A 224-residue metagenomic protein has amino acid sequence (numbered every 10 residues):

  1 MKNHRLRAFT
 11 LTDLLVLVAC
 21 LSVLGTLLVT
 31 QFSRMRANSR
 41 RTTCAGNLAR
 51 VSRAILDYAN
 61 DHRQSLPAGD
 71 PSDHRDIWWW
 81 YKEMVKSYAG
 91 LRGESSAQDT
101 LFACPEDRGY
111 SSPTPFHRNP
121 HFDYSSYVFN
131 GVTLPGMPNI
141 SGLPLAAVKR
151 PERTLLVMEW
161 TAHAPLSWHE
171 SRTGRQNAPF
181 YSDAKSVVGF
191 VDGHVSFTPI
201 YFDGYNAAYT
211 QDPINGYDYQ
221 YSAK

Functional and structural regions predicted by a protein language model:
M1-H4: N-terminal secretory signal peptides that target proteins for export/translocation
L6-G46: Amphipathic alpha-helical segments typified by the pilin-like N-terminal helix that continues immediately C-terminal
T42-K224: Short, well-structured segments within or immediately adjacent to enzyme catalytic domains that line ligand-binding
